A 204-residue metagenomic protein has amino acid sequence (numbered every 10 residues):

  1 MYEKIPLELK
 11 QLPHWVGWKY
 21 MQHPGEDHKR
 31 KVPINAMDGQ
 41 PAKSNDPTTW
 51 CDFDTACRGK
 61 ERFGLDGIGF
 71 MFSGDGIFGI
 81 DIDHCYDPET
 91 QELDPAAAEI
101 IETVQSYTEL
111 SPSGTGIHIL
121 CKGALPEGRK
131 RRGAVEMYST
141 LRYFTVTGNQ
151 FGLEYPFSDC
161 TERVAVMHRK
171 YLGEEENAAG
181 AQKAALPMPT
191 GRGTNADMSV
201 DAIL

Functional and structural regions predicted by a protein language model:
M1-K4, V104: Short alpha-helical segments and helix-capping/turn motifs at coil-helix boundaries
I5-E8, W18-Q22, I34-F53, G69-D94 (+2 more regions): DNA replication initiation modules
L12, S73-D75, L110-G116: Short Gly/Ser/Thr- and Asp/Glu-enriched loop/turn motifs at secondary-structure junctions
G17, T103-R129: Catalytic nucleophile-His microenvironment captured as a short glycine-rich beta-strand/loop that brackets
P24-H28: Short, solvent-exposed loop/turn elements at domain surfaces
K29-G39, S111-G114: Basic, Lys/Arg-rich DNA-contacting stretches centered on the C-terminal catalytic core of tyrosine recombinase systems
D54-K60: A short, charged, amphipathic alpha-helix used as a generic interaction element across diverse proteins
R62-G67, I100-Q105: Short amphipathic beta-strand starts and helix->beta connectors
